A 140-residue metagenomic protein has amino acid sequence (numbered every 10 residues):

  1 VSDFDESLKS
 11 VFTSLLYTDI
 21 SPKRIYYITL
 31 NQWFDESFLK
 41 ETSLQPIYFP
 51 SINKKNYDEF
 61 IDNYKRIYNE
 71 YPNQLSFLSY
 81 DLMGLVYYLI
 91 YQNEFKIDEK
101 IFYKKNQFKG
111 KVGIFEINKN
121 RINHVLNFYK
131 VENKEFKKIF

Functional and structural regions predicted by a protein language model:
V1: A substrate-binding/cap region within the structured catalytic cores of diverse enzymes
E6, S10-L78: Extracellular/periplasmic periplasmic-binding protein-like sensory domains
Y68-F136: Segments of small-molecule ligand-sensing domains
